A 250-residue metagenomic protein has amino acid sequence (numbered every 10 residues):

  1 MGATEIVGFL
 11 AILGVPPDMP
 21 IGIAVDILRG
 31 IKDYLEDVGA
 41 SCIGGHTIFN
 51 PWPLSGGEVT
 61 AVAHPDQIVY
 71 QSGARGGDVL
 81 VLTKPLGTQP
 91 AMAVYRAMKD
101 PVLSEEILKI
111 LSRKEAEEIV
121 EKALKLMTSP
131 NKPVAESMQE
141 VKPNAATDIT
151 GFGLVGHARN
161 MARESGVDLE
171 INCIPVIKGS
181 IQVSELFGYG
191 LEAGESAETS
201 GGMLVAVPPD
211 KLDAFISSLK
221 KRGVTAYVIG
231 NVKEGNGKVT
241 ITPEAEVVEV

Functional and structural regions predicted by a protein language model:
M1-V250: Helix-biased detector of long, well-ordered alpha-helical tracts
